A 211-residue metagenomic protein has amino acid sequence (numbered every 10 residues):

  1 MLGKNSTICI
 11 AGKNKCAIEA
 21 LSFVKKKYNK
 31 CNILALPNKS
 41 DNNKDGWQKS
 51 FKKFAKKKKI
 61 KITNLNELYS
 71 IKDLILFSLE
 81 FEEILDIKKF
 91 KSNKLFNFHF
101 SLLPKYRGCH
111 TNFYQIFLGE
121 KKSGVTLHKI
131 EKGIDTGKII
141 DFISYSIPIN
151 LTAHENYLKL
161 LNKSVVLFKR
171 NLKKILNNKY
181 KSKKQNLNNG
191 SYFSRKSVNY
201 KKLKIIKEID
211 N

Functional and structural regions predicted by a protein language model:
M1-N211: One-carbon transfer enzymes
